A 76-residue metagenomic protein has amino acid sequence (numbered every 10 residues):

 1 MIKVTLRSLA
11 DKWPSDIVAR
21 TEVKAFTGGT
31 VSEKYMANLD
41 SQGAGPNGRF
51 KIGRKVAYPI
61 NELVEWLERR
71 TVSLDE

Functional and structural regions predicted by a protein language model:
I2-N38, E68-R69: Polyanion-binding surface elements
K3, F26-I60, S73-D75: Major-groove DNA-recognition helix of helix-turn-helix-type DNA-binding domains
E22, E62-L63: Short, well-ordered alpha-helical scaffold segment located in the soluble/lumenal catalytic or ligand-binding core
E65-E76: DNA/chromatin major-groove-contacting recognition/catalytic segments
